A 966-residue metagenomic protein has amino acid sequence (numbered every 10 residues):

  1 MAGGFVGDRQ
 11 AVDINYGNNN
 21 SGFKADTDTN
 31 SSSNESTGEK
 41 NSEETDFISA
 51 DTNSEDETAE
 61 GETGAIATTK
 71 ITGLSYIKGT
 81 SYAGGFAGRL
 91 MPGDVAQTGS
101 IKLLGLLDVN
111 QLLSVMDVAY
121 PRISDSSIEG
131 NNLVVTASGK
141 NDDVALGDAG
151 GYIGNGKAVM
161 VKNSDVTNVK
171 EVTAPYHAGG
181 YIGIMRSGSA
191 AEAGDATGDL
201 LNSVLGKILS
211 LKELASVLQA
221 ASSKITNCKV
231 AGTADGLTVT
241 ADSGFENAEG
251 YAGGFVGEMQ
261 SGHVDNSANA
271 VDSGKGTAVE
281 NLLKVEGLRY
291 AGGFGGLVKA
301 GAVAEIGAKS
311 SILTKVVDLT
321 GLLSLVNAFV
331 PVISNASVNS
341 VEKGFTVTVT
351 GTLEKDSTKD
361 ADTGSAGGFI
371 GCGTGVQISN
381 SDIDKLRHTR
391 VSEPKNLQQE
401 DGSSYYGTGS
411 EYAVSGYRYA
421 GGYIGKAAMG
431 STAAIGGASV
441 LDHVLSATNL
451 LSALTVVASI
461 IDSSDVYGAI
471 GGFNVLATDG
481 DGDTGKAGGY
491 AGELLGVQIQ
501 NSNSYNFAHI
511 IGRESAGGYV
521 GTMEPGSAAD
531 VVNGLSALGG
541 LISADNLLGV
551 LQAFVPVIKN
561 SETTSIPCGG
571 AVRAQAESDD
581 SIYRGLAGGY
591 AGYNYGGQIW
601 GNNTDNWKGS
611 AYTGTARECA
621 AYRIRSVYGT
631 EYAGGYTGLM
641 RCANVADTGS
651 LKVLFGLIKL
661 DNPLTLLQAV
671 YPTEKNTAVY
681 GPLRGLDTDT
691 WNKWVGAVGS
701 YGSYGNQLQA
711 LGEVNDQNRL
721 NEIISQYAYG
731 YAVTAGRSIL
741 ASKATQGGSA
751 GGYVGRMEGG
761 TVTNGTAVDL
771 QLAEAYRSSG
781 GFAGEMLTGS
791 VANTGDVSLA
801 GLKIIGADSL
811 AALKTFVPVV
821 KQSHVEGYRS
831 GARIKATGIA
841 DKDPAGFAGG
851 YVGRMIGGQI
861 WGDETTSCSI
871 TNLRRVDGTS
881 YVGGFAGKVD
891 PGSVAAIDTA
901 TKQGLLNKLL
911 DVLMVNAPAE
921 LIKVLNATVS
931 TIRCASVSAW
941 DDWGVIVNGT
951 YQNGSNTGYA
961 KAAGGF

Functional and structural regions predicted by a protein language model:
M1-F966: Surface-exposed loop/turn motifs in large extracellular/passenger domains
